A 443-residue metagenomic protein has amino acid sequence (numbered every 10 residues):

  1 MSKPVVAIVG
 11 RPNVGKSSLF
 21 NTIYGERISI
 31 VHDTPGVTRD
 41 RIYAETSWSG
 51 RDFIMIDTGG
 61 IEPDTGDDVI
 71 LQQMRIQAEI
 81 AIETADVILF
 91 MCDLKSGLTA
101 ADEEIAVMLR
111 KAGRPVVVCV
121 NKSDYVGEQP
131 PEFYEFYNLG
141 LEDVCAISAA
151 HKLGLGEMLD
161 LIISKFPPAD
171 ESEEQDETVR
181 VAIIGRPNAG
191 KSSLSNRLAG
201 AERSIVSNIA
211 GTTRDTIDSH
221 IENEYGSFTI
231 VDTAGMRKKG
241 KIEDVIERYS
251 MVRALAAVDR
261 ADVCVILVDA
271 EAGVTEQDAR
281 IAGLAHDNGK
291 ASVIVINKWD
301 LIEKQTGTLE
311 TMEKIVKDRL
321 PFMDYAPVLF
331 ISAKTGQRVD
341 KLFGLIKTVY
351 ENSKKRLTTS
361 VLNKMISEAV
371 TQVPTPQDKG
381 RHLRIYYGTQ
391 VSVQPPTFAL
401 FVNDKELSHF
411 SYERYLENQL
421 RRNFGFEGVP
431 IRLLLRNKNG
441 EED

Functional and structural regions predicted by a protein language model:
M1-V14, F20-G25, I30, L98 (+5 more regions): C-terminal-of-GTPase-core extension/linker across diverse P-loop GTPases
D33-V69, R75-V87, G211-K241, D259-V263: Switch I (G2) and immediately adjacent beta-strands of P-loop GTPase domains
S49, E79, R110-K111, S353: Bulky hydrophobic/aromatic packing residues
I56, G60-R110, Y137-L139, D143 (+1 more regions): Hydrophobic alpha-helical bundles that form the membrane domains of multi-pass transporters
V117-K122: Hydrophobic or amphipathic alpha-helical targeting/insertion segments
